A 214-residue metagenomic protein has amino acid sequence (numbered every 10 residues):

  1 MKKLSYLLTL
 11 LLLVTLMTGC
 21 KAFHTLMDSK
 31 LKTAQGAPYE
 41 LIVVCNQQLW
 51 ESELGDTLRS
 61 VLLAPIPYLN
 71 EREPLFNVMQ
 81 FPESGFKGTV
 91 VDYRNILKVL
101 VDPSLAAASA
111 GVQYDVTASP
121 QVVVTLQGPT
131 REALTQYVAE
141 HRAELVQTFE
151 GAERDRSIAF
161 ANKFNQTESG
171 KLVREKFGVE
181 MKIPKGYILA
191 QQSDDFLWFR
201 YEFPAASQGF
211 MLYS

Functional and structural regions predicted by a protein language model:
M1-L31: Bacterial Sec-dependent N-terminal signal peptides
C20-S214: N-terminal targeting sequences that direct proteins away from the cytosol to non-cytosolic compartments
